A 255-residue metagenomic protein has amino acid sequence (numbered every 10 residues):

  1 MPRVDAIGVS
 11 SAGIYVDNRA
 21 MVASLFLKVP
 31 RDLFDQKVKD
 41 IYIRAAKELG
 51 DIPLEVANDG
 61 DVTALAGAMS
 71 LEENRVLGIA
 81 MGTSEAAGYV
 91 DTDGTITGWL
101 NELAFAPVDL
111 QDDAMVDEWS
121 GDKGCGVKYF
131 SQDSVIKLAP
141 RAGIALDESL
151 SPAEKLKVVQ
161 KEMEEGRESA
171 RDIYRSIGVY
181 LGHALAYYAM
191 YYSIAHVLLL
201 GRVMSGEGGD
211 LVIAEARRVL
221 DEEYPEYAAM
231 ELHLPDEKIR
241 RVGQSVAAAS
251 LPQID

Functional and structural regions predicted by a protein language model:
M1-V4, L49-G50, S149-L150, M190-S193 (+1 more regions): Short helix-terminating capping/connector loops at secondary-structure junctions
R3-V76, E102, D113, G208-E223: Glycine-rich phosphate-binding loop and adjoining helix at the ATP-binding site of ATP-dependent phosphoryl-transfer
I7-G13, M81-S84, A195-E207: Glycine-rich beta-strand-to-loop/alpha-helix junction loops that act as flexible
P30-L33, L65, S70-D133, G208: Glycine-rich phosphate-binding loop of actin/hexokinase-like ATP-binding domains
D122-V179, I194-H196, M204: A mobile "lid/hinge" subdomain adjacent to the ATP/sugar-phosphate binding pocket shared across diverse ATP-dependent
S176-M190: A short, acidic, amphipathic alpha-helical segment used as a generic capping/interface helix at domain edges
Y188, Y192-V219: Glycine-rich phosphate-binding loops at beta-strand->alpha-helix junctions
Y224-D255: Conserved glycine-rich phosphate/nucleotide-binding loop and adjacent Mg2+-coordinating catalytic segment
